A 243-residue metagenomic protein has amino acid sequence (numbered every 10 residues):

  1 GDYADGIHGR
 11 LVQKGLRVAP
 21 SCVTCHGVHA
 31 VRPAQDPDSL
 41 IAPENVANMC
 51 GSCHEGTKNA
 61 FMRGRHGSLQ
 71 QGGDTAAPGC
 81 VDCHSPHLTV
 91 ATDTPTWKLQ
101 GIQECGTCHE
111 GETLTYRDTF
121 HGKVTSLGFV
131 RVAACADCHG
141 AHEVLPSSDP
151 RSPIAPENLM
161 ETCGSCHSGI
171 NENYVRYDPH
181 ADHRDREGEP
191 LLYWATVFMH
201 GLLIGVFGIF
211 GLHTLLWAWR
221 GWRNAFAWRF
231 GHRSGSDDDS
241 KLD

Functional and structural regions predicted by a protein language model:
G1-W194: Inter-heme linker and motif-flanking segments adjacent to c-type heme-binding CXXCH motifs in c-type cytochromes
P33, W217, K241-L242: A generic signature of intrinsically disordered, low-complexity regions enriched in glycine/proline and charged/polar
W97, W194, W217-W222, W228: A residue-identity detector for tryptophan
A195-V206: Alpha-helical transmembrane segments of integral membrane proteins, emphasizing hydrophobic/aromatic residues
I204-G221: Alpha-helical transmembrane segments
W222-D243: Cytoplasmic C-terminal tails of single-pass
